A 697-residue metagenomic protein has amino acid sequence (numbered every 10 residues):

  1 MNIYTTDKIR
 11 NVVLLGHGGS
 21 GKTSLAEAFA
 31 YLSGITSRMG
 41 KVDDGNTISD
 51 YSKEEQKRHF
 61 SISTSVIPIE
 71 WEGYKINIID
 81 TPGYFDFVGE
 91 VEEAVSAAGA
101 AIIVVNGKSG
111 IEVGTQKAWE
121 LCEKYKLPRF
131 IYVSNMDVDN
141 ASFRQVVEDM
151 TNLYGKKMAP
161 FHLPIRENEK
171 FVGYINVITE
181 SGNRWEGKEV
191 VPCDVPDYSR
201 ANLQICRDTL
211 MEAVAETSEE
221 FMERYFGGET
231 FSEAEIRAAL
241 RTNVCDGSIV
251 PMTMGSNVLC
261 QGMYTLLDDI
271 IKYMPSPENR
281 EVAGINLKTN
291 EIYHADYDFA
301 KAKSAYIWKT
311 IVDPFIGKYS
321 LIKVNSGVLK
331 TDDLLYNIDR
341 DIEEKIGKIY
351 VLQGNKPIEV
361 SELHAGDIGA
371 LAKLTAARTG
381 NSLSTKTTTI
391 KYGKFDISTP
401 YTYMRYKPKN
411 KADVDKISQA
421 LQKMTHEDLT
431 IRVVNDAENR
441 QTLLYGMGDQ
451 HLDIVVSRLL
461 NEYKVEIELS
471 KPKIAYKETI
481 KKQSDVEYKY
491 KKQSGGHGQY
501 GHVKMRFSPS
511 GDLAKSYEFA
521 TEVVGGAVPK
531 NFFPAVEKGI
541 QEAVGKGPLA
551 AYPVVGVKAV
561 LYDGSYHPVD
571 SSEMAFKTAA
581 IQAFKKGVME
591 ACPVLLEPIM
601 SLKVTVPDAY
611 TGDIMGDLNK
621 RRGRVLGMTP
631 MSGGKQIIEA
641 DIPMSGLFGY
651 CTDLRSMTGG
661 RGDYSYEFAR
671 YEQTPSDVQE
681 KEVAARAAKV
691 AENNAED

Functional and structural regions predicted by a protein language model:
M1-D697: Structural and coupling elements of P-loop NTPases
